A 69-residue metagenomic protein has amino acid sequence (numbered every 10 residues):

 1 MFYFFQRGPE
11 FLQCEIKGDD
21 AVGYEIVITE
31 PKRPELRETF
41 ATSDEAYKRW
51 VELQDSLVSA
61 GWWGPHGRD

Functional and structural regions predicted by a protein language model:
M1, G61-D69: Short, charged, intrinsically disordered terminal tails
M1-L12: The feature represents the first ordered module of a protein
E10-L36, L53, G67: Short aromatic-glycine-(Arg/Gly/Cys) micro-motifs in beta-strand/loop hairpins
I28, A41-V58: A short, charged, amphipathic alpha-helix used as a generic interaction element across diverse proteins
